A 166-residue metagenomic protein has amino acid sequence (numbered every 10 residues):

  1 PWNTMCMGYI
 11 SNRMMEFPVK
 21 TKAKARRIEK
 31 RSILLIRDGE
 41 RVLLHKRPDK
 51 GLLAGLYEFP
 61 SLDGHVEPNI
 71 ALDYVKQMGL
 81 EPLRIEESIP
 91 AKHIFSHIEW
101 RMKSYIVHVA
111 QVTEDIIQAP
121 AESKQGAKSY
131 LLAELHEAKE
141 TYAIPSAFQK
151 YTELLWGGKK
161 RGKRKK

Functional and structural regions predicted by a protein language model:
P1-K166: Intrinsically disordered, low-complexity, charged terminal extensions of DNA damage-control enzymes
